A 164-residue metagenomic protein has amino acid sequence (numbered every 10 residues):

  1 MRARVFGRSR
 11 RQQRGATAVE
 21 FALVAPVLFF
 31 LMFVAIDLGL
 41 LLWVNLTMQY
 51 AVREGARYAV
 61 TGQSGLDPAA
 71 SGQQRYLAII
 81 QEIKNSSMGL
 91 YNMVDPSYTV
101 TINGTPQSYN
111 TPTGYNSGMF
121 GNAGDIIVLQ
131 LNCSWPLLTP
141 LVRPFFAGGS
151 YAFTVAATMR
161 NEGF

Functional and structural regions predicted by a protein language model:
R2-N85: Alpha-helical assembly-interface signal, strongest on the long, hydrophobic N-terminal helix that forms
R8, M48, S97, S117 (+2 more regions): Exposed boundary/loop context
R11-R14, N122-G124, S150-A152: Short, solvent-exposed coil/turn segments
L40, L90-N92, G121, F145 (+1 more regions): A generic structural signal for short, solvent-exposed coil/turn residues that cap or connect secondary-structure
V44, K84-L90, P140, P144-F145: Intrinsically disordered, low-complexity boundary segments flanking structured domains
A56-Q130, G163: Short amphipathic secondary-structure patches
V128, N132-F164: Low-complexity, S/T/G/P-rich flexible repeat/linker segments used as non-globular hinges and stalks within
